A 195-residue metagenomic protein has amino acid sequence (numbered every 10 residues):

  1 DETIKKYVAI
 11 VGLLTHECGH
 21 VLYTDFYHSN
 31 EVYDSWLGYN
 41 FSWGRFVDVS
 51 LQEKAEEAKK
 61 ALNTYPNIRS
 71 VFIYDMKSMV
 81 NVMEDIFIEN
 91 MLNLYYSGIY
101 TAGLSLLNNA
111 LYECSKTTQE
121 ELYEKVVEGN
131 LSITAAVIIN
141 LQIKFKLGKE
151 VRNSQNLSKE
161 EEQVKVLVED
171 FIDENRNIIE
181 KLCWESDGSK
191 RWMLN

Functional and structural regions predicted by a protein language model:
D1-N195: Short, functionally important secondary-structure microenvironments
